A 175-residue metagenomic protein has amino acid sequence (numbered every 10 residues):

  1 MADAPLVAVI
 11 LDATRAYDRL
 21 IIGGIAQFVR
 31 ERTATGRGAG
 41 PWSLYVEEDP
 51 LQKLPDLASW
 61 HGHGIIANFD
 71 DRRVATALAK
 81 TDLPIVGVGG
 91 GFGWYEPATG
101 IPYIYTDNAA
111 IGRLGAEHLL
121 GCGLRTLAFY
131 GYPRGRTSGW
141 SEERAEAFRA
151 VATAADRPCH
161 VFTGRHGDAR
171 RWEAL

Functional and structural regions predicted by a protein language model:
M1-G64, V74-L175: Bacterial carbohydrate/catabolite-sensing allosteric modules
A67: Redox-cofactor binding/interface segments in oxidoreductases and associated redox assembly factors
D70: Short glycine-/small-residue-rich Rossmann-like dinucleotide-binding loops
